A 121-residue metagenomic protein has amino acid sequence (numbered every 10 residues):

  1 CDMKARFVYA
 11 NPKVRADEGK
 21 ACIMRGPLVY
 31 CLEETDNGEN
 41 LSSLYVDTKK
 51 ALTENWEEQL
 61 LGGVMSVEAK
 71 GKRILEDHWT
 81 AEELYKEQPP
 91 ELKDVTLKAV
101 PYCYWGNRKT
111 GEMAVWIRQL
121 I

Functional and structural regions predicted by a protein language model:
D2-I121: C-terminal beta-rich recognition modules with glycine/proline-rich loops and embedded aromatic residues
